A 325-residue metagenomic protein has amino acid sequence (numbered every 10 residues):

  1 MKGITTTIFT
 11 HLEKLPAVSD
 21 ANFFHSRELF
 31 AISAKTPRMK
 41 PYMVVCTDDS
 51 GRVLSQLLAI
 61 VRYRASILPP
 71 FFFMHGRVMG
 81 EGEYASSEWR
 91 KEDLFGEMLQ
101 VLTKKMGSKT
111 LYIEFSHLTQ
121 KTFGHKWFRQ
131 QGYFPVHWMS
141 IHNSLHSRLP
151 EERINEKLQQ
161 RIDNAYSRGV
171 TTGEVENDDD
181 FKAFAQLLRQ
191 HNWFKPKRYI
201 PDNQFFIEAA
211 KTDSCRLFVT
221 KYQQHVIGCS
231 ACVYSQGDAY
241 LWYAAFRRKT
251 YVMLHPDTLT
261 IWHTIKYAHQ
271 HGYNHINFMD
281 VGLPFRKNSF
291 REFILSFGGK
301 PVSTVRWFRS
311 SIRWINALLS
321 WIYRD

Functional and structural regions predicted by a protein language model:
M1, R306-D325: Membrane-proximal basic amphipathic "stem/tether" segments
K2-S50, Q56-S66, H117-S144, R148-M253: A conserved beta-strand-loop-helix scaffold within acyl/acetyltransferase catalytic domains
V45, Q56, M79-A85, Q100 (+2 more regions): Aromatic (often tryptophan-rich) hydrophobic motifs at membrane interfaces
P70-E81, V136-H142: Acyl/amide activation-and-transfer machinery of modular secondary-metabolite enzymes
F73-L118, T122: A gly/proline- and charged-residue-enriched helix-loop-helix capping module
F95, L158, I261: Aromatic/hydrophobic pocket-lining residues that form the small-molecule binding cavity in soluble enzyme cores
Y112-F115, G173, I276-M279: Short catalytic-loop micro-motif centered on adjacent basic/acidic residues
